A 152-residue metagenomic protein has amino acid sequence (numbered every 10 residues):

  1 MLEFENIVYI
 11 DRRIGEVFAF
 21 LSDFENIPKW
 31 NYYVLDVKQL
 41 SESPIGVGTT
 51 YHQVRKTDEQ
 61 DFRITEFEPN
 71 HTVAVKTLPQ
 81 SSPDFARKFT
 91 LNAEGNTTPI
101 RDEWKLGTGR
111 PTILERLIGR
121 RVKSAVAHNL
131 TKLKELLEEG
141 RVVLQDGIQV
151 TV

Functional and structural regions predicted by a protein language model:
M1-S41, K132, E138-E139, T151-V152: Hydrophobic ligand-binding cavity/cleft-lining segments
N6-V8, Q60-E66, T77, F85-A93: Hydrophobic/aromatic beta-strand elements that line small-molecule binding cavities or substrate pockets in beta-rich
I14, E42, T65-N70, T90-P99: A short, structured loop/turn motif at beta-sheet edges
T49-K56, V73-Q80: Short beta-strand segments that buttress and anchor functional surface loops
H52, D61, T72-A74, P99-R101: General beta-strand recognition
F67-A74, T131: Eukaryotic helix-grip
P79-H128, L133-E135, L144-G147: Beta-strand/loop substructures that line and gate deep hydrophobic ligand-binding cavities in soluble
